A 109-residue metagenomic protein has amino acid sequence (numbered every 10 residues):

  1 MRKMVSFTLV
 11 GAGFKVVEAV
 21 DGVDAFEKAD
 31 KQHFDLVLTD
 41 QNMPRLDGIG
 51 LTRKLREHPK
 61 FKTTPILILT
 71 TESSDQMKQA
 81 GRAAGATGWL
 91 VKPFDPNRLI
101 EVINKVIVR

Functional and structural regions predicted by a protein language model:
K3-G11: Charged docking surfaces used in two-component/phosphorelay signaling
G13-V20, K28: Short hydrophobic/Thr-rich beta-strand motif most characteristic of the beta2 strand and flanking loop of CheY-like
Q32-L38: Active-site beta3 strand of CheY-like receiver
D40, T70: Active-site residues of response regulator receiver
M43: Receiver (REC) domain active-site loop signature in two-component systems and cognate sites in sensor histidine kinases
T87: Short, glycine/charged-rich "phosphate-handling" switch motifs in NTP-dependent and phosphotransfer domains
F94-I103: C-terminal output helix
